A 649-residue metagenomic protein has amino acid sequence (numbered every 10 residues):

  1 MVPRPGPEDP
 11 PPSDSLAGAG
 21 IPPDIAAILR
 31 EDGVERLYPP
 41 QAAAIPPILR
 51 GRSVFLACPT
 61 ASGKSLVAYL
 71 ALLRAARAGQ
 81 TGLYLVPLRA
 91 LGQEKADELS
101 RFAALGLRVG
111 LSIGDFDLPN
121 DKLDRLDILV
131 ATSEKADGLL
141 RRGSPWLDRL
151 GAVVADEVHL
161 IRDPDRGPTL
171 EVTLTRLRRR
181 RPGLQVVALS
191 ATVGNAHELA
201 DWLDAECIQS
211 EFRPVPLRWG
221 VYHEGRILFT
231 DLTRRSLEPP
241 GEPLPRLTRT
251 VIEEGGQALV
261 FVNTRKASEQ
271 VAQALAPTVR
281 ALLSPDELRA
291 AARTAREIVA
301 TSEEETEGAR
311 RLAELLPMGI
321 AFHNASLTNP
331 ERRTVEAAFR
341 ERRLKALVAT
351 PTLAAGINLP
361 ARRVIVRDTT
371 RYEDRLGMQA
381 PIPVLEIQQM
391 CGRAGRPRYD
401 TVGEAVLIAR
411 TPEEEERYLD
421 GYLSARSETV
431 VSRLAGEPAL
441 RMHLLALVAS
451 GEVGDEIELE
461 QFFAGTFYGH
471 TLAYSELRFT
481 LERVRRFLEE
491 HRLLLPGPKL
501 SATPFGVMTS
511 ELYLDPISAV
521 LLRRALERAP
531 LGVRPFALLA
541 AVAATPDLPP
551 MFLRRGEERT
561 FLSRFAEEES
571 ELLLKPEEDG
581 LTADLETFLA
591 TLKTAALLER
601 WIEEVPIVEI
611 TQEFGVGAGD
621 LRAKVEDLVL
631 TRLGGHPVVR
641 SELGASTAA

Functional and structural regions predicted by a protein language model:
G6-A57: Conserved pre-motif I regulatory segment
S62, V67, A71-K95, R180-G183: Conserved SF1/SF2 helicase motif Ia
Q80-G138, G319-F322: Conserved nucleic-acid-binding Ia/Ib motif block in the N-terminal RecA-like helicase ATPase lobe
A104-G110, K266-A346, D374-L385: Conserved C-terminal RecA-like helicase domain
S133-D137, G143-V186: SF2 helicase catalytic motif II
T175, G183-A274, L316-A321, A325: Conserved interdomain linker/interface between the two RecA-like ATPase lobes of SF2 helicase motors
L184, L359, R363-D374, M378-G421: Conserved segment of the helicase C-terminal RecA-like domain
E482-H491, L495-A649: C-terminal helical accessory/scaffold domains
